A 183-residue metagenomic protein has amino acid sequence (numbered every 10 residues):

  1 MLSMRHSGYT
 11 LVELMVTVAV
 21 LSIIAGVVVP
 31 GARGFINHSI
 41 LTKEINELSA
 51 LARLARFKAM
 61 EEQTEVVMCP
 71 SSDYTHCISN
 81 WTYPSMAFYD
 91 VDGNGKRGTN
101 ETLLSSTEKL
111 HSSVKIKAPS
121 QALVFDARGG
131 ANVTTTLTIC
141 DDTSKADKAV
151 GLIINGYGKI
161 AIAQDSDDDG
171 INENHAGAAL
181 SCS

Functional and structural regions predicted by a protein language model:
M1-R33: N-terminal single-pass transmembrane signal-anchor helix
L2-S3, V27-F57, E61, E65-S183: N-terminal helix-rich module
